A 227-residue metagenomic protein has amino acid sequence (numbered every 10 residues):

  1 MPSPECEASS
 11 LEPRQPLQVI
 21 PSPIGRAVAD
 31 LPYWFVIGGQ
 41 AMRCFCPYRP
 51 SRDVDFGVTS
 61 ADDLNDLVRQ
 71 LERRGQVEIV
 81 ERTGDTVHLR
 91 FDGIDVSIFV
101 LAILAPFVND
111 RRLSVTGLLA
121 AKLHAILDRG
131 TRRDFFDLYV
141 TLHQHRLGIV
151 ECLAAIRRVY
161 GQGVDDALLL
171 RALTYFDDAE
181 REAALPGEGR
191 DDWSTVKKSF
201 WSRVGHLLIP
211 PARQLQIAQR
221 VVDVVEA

Functional and structural regions predicted by a protein language model:
M1-A227: Compositionally biased terminal segments of proteins
